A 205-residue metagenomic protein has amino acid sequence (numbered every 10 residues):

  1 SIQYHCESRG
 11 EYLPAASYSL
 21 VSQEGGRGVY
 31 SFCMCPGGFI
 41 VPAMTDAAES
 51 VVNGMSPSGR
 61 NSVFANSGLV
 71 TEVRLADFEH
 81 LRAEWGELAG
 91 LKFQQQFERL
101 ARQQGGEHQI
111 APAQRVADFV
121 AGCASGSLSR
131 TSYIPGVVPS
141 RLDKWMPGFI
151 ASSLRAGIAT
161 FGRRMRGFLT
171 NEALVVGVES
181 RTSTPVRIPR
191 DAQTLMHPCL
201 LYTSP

Functional and structural regions predicted by a protein language model:
S1-S204: Residues forming the flavin
